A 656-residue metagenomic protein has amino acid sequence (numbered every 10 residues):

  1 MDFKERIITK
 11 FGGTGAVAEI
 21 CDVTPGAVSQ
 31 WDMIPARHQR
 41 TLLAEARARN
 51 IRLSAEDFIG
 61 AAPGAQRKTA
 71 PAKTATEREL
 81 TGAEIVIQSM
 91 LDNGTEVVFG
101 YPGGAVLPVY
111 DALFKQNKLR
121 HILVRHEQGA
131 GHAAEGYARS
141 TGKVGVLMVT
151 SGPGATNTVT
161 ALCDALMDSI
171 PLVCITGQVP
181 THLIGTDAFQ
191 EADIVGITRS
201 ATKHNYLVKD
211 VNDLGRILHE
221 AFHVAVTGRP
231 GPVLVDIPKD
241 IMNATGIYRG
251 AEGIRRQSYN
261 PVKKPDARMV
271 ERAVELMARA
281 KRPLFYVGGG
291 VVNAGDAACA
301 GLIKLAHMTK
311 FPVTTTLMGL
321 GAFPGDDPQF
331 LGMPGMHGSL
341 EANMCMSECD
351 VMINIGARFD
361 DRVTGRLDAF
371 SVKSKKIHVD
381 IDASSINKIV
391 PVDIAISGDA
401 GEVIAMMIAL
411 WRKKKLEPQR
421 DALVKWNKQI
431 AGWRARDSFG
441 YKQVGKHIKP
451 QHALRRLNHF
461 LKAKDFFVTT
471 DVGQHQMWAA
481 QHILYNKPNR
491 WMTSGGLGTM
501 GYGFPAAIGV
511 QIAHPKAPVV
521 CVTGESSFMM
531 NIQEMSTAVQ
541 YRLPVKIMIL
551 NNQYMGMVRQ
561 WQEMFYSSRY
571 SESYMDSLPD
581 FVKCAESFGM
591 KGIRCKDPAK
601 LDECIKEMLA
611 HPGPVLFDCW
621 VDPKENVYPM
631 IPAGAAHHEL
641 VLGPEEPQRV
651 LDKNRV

Functional and structural regions predicted by a protein language model:
A72-E77, N212, Y248-G250, E275 (+5 more regions): Phosphate/pyrophosphate-binding active-site segments
A83-I87, L91, V109-L113, K428-P505 (+1 more regions): Active-site diphosphate/adenylate-binding microenvironment
V97, L107-T181, L340-D360, H475-M555: Thiamine diphosphate
R139, G289-I377, N486-K516, M529-I532 (+3 more regions): Glycine-rich, anion-gripping cofactor-binding loops and their flanking helix/strand elements in enzyme active sites
K143, F189-G228, E348, V403 (+4 more regions): Conserved thiamine diphosphate
I175, L183, F189-Q190, N343 (+4 more regions): Thiamine diphosphate
T176-I217, K239, G319-K425, I605: Glycine-rich, acidic loop regions that bind phosphate or pyrophosphate groups
A192, E220, V224-R279, F439 (+1 more regions): Conformationally flexible catalytic loops at phosphate/diphosphate-handling active centers
